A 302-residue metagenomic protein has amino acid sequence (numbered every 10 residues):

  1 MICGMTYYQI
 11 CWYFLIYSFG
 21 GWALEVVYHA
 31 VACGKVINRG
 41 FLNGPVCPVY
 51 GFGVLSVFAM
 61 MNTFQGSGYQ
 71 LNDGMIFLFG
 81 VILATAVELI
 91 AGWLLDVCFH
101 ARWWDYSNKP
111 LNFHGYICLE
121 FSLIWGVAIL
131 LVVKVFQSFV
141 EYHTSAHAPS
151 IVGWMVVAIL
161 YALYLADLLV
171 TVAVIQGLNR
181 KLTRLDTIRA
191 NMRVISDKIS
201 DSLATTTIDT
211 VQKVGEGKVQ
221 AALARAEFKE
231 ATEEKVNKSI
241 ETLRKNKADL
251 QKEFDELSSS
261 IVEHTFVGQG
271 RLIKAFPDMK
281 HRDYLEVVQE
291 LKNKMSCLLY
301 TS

Functional and structural regions predicted by a protein language model:
C3-G4, A32-A59, T63-Y69, G74 (+2 more regions): Functional transmembrane or membrane-interface alpha-helices that line membrane-embedded catalytic, ligand-binding
M5-W12, F41, N72-M75, N112 (+1 more regions): Membrane-water interface of alpha-helical transmembrane segments
W12, I16, G20, L24 (+8 more regions): Hydrophobic faces of alpha-helical transmembrane segments in multi-pass integral membrane proteins
H29-A32, E88-D96: Alpha-helical transmembrane segments and their lipid-water interface positions in multi-pass membrane proteins
Q65-S67, S138-A148: Membrane-interface helix termini and inter-helical loops of multi-pass transporters
H147-Y161, L165-A226: Charged, amphipathic alpha-helical linkers/stalks
S202-A222, E233, D255, S260 (+2 more regions): Long, charge-rich alpha-helical interaction segments
Y300-T301: Conserved small/polar residues in nucleotide/adenosyl-binding loops
